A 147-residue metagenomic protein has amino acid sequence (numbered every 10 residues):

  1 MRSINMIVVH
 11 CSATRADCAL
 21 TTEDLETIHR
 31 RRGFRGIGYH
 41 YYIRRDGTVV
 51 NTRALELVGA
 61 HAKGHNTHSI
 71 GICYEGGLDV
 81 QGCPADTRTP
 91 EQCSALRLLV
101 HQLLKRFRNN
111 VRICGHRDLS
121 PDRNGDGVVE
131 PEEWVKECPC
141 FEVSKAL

Functional and structural regions predicted by a protein language model:
M1-L57, N66: Short, conserved "active-site rim" segments that organize catalytic pockets and cofactor/ligand binding
M1-V8, S12, R45-V49, H65-H68 (+1 more regions): Basic/polar, cationic surfaces and motifs that engage anionic cell-wall and phosphate/carboxylate ligands
G59-H61: Short beta-strand/turn micro-motifs at beta-sheet edges
I72: Ligand-binding face of N-terminal immunoglobulin V-set domains in extracellular IgSF glycoproteins
